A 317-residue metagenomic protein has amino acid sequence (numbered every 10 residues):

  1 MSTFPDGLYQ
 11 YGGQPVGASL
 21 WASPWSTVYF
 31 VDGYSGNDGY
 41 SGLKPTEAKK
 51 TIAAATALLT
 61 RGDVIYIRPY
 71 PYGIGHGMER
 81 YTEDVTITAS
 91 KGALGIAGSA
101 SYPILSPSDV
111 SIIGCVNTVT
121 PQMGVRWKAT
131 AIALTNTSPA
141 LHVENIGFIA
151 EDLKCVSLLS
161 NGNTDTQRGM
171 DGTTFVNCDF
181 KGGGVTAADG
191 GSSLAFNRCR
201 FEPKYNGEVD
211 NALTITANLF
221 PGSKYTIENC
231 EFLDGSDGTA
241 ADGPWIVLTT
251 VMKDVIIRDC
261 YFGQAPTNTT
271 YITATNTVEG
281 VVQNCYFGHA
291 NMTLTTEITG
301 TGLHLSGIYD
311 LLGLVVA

Functional and structural regions predicted by a protein language model:
M1-S26, A89, P121, G147 (+6 more regions): Extended, low-complexity segments enriched in Ser/Thr/Gly and acidic residues that occur primarily in surface-exposed
S2-A53, P69-G75, Y286, Y309-A317: Right-handed parallel beta-helix/beta-solenoid
P5, Y9-G12, A18, S193 (+5 more regions): Polar low-complexity intrinsically disordered regions
T56-V64, V116: Beta-strand repeat architectures
D63-P69, I96: Extracellular beta-strand repeat scaffolds in secreted/surface proteins
I74-V156, G184, N197, F201-Y205 (+1 more regions): Right-handed parallel beta-helix/beta-spiral solenoid domain characteristic of secreted/periplasmic
D84, G124-R126, A131-A133, A140 (+7 more regions): Structural detector of coil-to-beta-strand junctions
D109-T118, P139-D152, R168-G182, G191-N211 (+4 more regions): Right-handed parallel beta-helix
